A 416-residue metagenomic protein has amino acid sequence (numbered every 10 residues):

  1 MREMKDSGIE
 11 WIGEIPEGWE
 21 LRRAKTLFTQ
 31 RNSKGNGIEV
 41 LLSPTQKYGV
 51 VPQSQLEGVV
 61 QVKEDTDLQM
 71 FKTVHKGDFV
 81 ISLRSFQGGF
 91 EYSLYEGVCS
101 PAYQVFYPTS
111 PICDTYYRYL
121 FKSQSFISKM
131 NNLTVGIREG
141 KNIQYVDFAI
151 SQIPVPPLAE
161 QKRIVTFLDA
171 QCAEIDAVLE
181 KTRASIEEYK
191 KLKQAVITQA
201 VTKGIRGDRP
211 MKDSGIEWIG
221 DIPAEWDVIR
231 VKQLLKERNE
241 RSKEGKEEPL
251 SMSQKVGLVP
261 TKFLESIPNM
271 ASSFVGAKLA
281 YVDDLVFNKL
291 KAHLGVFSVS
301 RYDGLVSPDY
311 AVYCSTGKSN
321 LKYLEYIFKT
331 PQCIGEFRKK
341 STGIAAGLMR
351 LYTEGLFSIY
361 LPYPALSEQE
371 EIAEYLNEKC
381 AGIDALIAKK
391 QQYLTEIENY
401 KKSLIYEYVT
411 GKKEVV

Functional and structural regions predicted by a protein language model:
M1-I12, G18-E20, P156-R209, Y363-V416: Amphipathic alpha-helical coiled-coil/heptad-repeat segments
R2-N36, I150, L158, K162 (+3 more regions): Non-catalytic DNA-recognition/assembly elements of restriction-modification systems
M4-S7, E17, L83-R84, G97-Q104 (+4 more regions): A short glycine-rich beta-alpha junction/loop motif
S7-G8, K25-K76, K232-S242, E247-V282: Sequence-specific dsDNA recognition surfaces
G37-V59, F79-Q104, T115-Y119, S128-T134 (+7 more regions): Short, ligand-facing micro-motifs at secondary-structure edges
P108-C113, S315-N320: Ligand-binding loop in jelly-roll beta-barrel domains
